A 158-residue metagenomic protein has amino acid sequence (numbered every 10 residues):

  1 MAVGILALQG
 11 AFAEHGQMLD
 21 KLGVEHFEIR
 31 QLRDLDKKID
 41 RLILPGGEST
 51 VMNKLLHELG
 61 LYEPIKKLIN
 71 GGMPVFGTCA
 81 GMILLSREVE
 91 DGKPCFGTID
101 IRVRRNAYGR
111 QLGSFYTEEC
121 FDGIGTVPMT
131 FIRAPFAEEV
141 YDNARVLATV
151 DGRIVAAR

Functional and structural regions predicted by a protein language model:
M1-E58, E63-M73, D122: N-terminal beta1-alpha1 cap of cysteine-dependent amidohydrolase-like domains
G4, F76, T130: Rossmann-like NAD(H)/NADP(H) cofactor-binding core
L8-Q9, I29, G46-G47, T78-A80 (+4 more regions): Fold-independent oxyanion-binding glycine-rich loops and adjacent beta-strand/coil segments at enzyme active sites
F12, L35, L84, D91 (+2 more regions): Flexible, glycine-rich phosphate/dinucleotide-binding loops and adjacent beta-alpha linkers at cofactor/substrate
E48-C120: Cysteine-nucleophile active-site neighborhood
R105-R158: Amide-donor transfer/coupling interface in amidating biosynthetic enzymes
